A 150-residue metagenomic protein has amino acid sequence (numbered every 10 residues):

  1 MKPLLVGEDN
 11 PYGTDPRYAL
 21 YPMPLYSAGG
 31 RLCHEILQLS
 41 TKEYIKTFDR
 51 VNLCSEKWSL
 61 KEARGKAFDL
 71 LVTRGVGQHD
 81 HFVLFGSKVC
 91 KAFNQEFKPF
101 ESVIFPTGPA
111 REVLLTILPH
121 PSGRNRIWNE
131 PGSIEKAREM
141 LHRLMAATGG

Functional and structural regions predicted by a protein language model:
M1-P3, P11, S59-D69, Q95-G150: C-terminal capping/extension of enzyme domains
P3, N10-K66: Short, surface-exposed acidic-centric catalytic microdomains
G7, L84, P119: Active-site neighborhood of phospho(di)ester-bond hydrolases with catalytic His/Asp-centered motifs
D9-P11, C54, K88-V89, S122: Catalytic metal-binding/acid-base residues of hydrolase active sites
G30-H34, I45, C90, R138-M145: Generic detector of well-ordered alpha-helical segments enriched in charged/polar residues, highlighting helical
I36-Y44, V76-D80, A110, A146-G150: A structural motif corresponding to the C-terminal end of an alpha-helix and its immediate exit/capping segment
Q38-T41, L71-T73, V103-P106: Short, flexible, glycine/charge-rich loop motifs used to bind or transfer phosphoryl groups or to couple energy/partner
E43-Q95: Internal catalytic-core helix/loop-beta-alpha segment that presents or stabilizes conserved functional determinants
